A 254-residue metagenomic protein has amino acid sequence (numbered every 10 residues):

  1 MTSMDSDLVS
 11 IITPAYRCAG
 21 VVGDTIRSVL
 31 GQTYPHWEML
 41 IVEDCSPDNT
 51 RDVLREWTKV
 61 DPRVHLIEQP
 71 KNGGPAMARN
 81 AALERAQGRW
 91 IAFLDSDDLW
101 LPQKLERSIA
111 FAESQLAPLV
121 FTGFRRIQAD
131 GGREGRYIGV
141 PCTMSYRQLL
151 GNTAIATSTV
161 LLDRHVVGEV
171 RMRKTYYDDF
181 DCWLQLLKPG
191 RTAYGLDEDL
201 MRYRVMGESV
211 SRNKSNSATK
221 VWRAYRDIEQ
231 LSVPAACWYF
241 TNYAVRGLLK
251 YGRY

Functional and structural regions predicted by a protein language model:
D7-S10, E38, D181: Cell-envelope/extracellular polymer assembly enzymes that use nucleotide-activated donors
R17-G31: Short, well-formed alpha-helical segments that are part of the catalytic scaffolds of diverse glycosyltransferases
G20-G23, D48-E56, L99, Q103: Acidic helix N-cap motif at the loop->helix transition within catalytic regions of sugar-transfer enzymes
S28, P35, E43-D52, K71 (+1 more regions): A conserved acidic beta->alpha catalytic loop
Q69-A86: Glycine-rich, basic loop-to-helix element that forms the pyrophosphate-binding segment of sugar-nucleotide handling
I91: Short aromatic/hydrophobic "clamp" motif used to bind/position activated sugar donors
Q103-E134: Conserved donor NDP-sugar-binding/catalytic core segment of glycosyltransferases
G139-N216, A224: Conserved nucleotide-sugar donor-binding catalytic segment
